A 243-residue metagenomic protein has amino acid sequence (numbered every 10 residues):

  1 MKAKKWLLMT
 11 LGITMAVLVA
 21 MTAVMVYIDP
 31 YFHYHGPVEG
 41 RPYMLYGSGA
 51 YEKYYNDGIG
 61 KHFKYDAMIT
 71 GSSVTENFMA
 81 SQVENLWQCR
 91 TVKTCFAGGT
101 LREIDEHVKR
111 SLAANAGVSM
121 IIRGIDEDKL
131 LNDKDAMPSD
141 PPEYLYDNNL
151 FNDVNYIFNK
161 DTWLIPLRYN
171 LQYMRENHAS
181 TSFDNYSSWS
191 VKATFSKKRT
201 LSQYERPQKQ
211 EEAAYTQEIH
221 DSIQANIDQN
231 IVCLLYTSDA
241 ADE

Functional and structural regions predicted by a protein language model:
M1-K5: N-terminal Lys/Arg-rich, disordered targeting/topogenic segments
L8-M9, P42-Y43, Y51-K53, K198 (+1 more regions): Short secondary-structure boundary micro-motifs
T10-V26: Hydrophobic membrane-insertion alpha-helices, especially the h-region of bacterial N-terminal signal peptides
P30-K93, G99-R110: Membrane/wall-proximal cationic-aromatic binding patches
E39, T91-C95, Q203, P207 (+1 more regions): Generic preference for well-ordered secondary structure
V74-N152: Membrane-embedded segments
I125, K134, P138-L235: Secreted/periplasmic serine-hydrolase-like ester/acetyl group-modifying domain
Y236-E243: Conserved small/polar residues in nucleotide/adenosyl-binding loops
